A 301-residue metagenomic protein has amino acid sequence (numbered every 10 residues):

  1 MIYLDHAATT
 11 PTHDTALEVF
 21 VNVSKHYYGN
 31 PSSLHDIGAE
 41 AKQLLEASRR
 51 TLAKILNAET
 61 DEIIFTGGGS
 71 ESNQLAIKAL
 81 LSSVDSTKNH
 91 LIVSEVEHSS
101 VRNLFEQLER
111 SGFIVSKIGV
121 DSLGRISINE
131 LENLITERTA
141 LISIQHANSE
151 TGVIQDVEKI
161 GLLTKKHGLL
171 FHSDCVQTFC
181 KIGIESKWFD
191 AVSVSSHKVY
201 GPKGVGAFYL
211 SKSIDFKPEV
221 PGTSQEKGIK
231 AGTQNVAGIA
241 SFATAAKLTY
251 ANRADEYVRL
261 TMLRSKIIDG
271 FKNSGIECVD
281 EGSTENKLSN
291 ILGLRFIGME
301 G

Functional and structural regions predicted by a protein language model:
M1-G301: Pyridoxal 5′-phosphate
